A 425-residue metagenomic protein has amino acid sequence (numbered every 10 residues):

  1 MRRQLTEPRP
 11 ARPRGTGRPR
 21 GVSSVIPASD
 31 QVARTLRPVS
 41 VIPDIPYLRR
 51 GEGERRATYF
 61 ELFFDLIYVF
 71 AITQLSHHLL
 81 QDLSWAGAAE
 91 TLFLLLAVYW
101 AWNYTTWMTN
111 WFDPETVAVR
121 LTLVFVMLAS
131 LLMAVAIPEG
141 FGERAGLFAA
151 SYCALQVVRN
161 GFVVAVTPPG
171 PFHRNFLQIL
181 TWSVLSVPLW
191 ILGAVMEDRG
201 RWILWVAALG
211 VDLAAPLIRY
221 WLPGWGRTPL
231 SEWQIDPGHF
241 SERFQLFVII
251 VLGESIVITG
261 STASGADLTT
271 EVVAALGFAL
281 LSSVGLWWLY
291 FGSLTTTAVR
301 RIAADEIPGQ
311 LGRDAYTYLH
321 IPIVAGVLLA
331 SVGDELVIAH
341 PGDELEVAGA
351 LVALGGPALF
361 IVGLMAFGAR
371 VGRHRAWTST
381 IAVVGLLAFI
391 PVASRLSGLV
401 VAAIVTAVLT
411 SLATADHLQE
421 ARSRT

Functional and structural regions predicted by a protein language model:
M1-V22: Compositionally biased, low-complexity flexible segments
S23-S24, S29: Serine residues within intrinsically disordered or low-complexity segments
S29-L62, I67-F70, L92-F112, V117-L121 (+6 more regions): Predominantly late transmembrane helices and immediately cytosolic-facing juxtamembrane segments
F63-A89: Transmembrane helix-boundary motif of multi-pass solute transporters/channels
G142: Expand to "…catalyze enediolate/carbanion chemistry for C-C bond making/breaking, isomerization, decarboxylation
R199-L204, L396-T406: Loop-to-transmembrane alpha-helix initiation sites
R370-R373, P391-A402: Membrane-helix boundary connector in multi-pass membrane proteins
T378-L387, V405-A407: Central hydrophobic cores of alpha-helical transmembrane segments in multi-pass integral membrane proteins
